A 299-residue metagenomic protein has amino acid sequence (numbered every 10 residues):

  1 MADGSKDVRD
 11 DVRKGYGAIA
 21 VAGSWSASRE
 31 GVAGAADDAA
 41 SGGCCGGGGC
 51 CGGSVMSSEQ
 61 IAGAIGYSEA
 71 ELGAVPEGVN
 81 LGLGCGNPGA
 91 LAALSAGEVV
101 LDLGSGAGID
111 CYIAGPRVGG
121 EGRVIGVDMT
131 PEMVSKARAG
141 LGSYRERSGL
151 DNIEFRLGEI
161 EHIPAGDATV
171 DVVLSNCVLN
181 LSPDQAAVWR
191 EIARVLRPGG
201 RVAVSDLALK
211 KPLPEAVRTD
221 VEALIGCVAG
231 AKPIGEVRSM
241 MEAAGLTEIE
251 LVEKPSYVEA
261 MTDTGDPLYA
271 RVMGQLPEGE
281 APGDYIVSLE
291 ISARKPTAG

Functional and structural regions predicted by a protein language model:
A2-I61: N-terminal auxiliary segments of SAM/dcSAM-dependent transferases
I19-V21, E242-G299: C-terminal lobe and adjacent flexible extensions of AdoMet/dcAdoMet transferase-like proteins
G43, C50-V99, L103, D110-R117: Conserved alpha-helix/loop element of class I SAM-dependent methyltransferases that forms part of the SAM/SAH-binding
S95-H162: Class I SAM-dependent methyltransferase SAM/SAH-binding core
D171-D184: A short SAM/SAH-binding and catalytic strip from SAM-dependent methyltransferases
A186-R201: A short glycine-rich, Lys/Arg-flanked "PGG" loop and its adjoining helix->strand segment in the class I
A208-V228: Short, glycine-/aromatic-enriched active-site segment of Class I SAM-dependent methyltransferases
A229-G245: Short alpha-helix
